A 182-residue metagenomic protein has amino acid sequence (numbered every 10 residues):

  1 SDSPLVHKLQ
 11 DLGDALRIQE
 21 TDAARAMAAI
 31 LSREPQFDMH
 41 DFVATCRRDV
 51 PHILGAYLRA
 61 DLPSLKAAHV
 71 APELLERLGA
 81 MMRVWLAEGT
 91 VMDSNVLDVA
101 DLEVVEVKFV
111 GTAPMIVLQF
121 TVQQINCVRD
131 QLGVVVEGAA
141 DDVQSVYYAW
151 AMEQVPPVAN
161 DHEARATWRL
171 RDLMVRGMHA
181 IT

Functional and structural regions predicted by a protein language model:
S3-D101: Core segments of small alpha/beta cavity-forming domains
W85-M92, E103-E106, E153-N160: Intrinsically disordered, low-complexity boundary segments flanking structured domains
V96-E106, T167-L170: A structural signal for short, hydrophobic beta-strand segments that form beta-sheets in beta-rich/all-beta domains
K108-T182: Compact beta-sheet-dominated globular domain cores
